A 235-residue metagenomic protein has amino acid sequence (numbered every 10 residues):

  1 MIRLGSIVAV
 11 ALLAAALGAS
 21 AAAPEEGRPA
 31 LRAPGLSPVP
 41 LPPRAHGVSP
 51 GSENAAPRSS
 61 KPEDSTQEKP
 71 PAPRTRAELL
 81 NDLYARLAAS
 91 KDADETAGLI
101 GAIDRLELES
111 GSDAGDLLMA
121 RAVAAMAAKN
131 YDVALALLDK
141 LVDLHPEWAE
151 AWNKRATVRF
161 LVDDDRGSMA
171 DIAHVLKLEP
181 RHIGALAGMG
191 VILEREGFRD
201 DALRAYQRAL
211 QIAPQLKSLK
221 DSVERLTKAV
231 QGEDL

Functional and structural regions predicted by a protein language model:
M1-G27: Sec-dependent N-terminal signal peptides
A21-G111, A128, Q231-L235: Compositionally biased, proline/threonine/alanine/serine-rich low-complexity intrinsically disordered stretches
P71-R74, G98, L203-R204, R208-L235: Terminal, low-structured helical/coil segments at or just beyond the last alpha-helical repeat
Y84, G101-D104, D139, A173 (+1 more regions): Alpha-solenoid helical repeat scaffolds
R86-A89, A124, V158, I192 (+1 more regions): Residue-level signature for tetratricopeptide repeat
S112-G184: Alpha-helical adaptor scaffolds
A127, L161, R195-E196, K228-G232: Register position in tetratricopeptide repeats
R155-R159, M189, V223: Residue-level signature of tetratricopeptide-repeat
